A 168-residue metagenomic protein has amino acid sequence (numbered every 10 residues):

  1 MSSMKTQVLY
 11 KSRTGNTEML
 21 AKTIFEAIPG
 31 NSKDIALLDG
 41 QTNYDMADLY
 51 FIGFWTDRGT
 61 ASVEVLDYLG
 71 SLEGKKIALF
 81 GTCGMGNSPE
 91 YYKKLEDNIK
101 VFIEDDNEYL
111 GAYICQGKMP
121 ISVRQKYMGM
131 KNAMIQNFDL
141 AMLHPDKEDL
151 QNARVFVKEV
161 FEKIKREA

Functional and structural regions predicted by a protein language model:
M1-M4, A168: Basic/polar N-terminal segments that are highly enriched at the extreme N-terminus, encompassing both cleavable
M4-K5, A47: Secondary-structure boundary/capping motif
K5-A27: N-terminal beta1-alpha1 ligand-phosphate binding loop
E26-D34, A47-I52, T56-A168: FMN-binding flavodoxin-like domain, especially the glycine-rich phosphate-binding loop
L37: A short, aromatic/hydrophobic, helix- or strand-capping loop or linear motif that either lines the entrance/gate
G40-D45: Short amphipathic alpha-helix with an adjacent loop that forms part of the alpha/beta core around
